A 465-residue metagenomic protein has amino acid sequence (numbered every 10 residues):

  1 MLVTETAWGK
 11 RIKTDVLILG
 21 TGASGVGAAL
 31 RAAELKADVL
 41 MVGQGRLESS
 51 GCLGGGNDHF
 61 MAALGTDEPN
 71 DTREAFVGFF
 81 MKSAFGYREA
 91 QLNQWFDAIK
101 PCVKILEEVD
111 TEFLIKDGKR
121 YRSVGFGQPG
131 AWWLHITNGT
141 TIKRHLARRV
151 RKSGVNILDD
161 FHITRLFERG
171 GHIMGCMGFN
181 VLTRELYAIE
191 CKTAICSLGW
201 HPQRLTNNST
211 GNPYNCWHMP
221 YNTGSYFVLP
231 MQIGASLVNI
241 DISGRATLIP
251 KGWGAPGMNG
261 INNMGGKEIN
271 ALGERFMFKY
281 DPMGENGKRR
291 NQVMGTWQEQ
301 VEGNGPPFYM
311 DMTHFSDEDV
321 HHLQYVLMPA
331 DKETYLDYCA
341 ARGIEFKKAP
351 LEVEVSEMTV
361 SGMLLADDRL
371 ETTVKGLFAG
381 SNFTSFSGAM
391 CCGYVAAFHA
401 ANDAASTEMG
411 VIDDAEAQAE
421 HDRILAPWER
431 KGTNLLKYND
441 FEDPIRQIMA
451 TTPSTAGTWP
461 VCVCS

Functional and structural regions predicted by a protein language model:
M1-K13, A28-R31, L35, R46-E48 (+9 more regions): Glycine- and aromatic-enriched mobile tails/lids
V16-M41: N-terminal Rossmann-like FAD-binding beta1-loop-alpha1 element of flavoenzymes
G20, C191-T193, S197-L198, A271 (+1 more regions): Short, well-ordered coil/turn residues at beta-beta hairpins and beta-strand->alpha-helix junctions within
G45-D71, A75, M258-N259: Conserved N-terminal glycine-rich FAD pyrophosphate-binding loop of Rossmann-like flavoproteins
M61-W95: Glycine-rich active-site loop/strand segments that organize a redox cofactor
I99-Y187, T193, S197-N208, D241-W253 (+3 more regions): Conserved redox-cofactor binding core of oxidoreductases
T164-H172, F179, K332-N382: A glycine-rich dinucleotide-binding beta-alpha-beta segment and adjacent secondary-structure elements that constitute
L229, A235-I344, F386-M390, H399-A405: An anion/pyrophosphate-binding glycine-rich loop and adjacent beta-alpha core in soluble alpha-beta enzymes
